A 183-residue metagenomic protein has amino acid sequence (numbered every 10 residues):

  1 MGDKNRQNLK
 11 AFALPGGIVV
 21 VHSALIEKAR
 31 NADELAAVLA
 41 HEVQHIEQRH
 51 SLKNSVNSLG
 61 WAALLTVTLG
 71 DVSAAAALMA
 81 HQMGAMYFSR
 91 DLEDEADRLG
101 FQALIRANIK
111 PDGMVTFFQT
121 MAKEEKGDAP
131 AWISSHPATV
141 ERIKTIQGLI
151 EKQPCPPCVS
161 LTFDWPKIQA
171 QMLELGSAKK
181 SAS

Functional and structural regions predicted by a protein language model:
M1-V43, E47-K53, L59, P154 (+1 more regions): Peri-catalytic and regulatory segments of divalent metal-dependent proteins
H22-I26, E34, Q44-S51, Q82-D91 (+2 more regions): Second-shell loop/turn segments in exported
H45-Q48, G60, R98-G100, T145: Hydrophobic side chains within alpha-helical segments
S51-M79, V115: Post-HEXXH active-site segment of zinc metalloproteases
A77-Q82, E125-G127: Short glycine/proline- and charge-enriched loop/turn segments that cap or connect secondary-structure elements
R90-S183: C-terminal capping/extension segments of zinc metalloprotease domains
